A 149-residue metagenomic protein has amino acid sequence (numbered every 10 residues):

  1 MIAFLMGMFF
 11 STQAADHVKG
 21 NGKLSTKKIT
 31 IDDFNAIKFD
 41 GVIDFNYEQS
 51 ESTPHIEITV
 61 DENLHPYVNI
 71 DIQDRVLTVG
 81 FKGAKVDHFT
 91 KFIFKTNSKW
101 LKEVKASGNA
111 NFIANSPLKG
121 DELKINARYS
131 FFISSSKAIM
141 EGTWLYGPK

Functional and structural regions predicted by a protein language model:
M1-K149: Intrinsically disordered, low-complexity terminal regions
